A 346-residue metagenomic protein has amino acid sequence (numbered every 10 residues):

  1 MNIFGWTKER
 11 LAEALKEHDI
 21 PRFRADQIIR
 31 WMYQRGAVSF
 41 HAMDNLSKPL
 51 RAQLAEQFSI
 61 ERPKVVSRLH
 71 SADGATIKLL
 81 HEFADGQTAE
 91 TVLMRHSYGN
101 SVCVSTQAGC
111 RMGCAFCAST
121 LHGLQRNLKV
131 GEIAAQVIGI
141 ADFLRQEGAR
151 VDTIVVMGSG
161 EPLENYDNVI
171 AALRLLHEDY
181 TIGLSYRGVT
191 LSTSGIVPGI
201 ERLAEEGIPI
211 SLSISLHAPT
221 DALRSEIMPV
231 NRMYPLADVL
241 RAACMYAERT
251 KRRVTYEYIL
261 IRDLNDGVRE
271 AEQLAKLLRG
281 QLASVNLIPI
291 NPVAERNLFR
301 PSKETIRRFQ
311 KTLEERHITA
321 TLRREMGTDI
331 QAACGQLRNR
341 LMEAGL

Functional and structural regions predicted by a protein language model:
M1-Q87, C244-R253, Y258-L346: Auxiliary Fe-S-binding modules of radical SAM enzymes
L11, A75, N100, R150-T153: Exposed loop/turn and edge beta-strand positions of beta-sandwich/beta-sheet ligand-binding modules
S71, S105-T106, S119, S192 (+1 more regions): Short linear Ser/Thr-Pro motifs
A72, A84, R95-S97, G195 (+1 more regions): A generic beta-sheet turn/junction motif
T88-L93: A short loop-to-beta-strand scaffold at the N-terminal edge of the catalytic core in hydrolase folds
R95-I138: Canonical Radical SAM [4Fe-4S] cluster-binding loop centered on the CxxxCxxC motif and its immediate flanking residues
A141-A320: Conserved AdoMet/S-adenosylmethionine-binding subsite of the radical SAM
